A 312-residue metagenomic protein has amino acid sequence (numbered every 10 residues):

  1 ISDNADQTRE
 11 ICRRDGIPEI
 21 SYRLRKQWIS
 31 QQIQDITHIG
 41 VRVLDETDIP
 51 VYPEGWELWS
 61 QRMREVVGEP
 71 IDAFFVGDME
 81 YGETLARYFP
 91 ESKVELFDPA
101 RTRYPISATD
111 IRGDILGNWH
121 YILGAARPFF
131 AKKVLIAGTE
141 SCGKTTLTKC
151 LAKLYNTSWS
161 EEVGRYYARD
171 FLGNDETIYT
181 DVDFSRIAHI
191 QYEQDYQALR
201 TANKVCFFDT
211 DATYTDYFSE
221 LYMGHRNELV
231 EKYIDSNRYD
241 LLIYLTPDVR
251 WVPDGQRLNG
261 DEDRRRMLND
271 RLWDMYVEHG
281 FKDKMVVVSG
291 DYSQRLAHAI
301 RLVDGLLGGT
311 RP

Functional and structural regions predicted by a protein language model:
I1-K132: Nucleotidyltransferase catalytic core that binds NTPs
I39-D48, P99, G255-L258, G280-H298: Phosphate-binding beta-loop-alpha motif at adenosine-nucleotide cofactor sites
I136: Hydrophobic anchor at the beta1->P-loop junction of P-loop NTPases
E140: The conserved Walker
K144: Conserved lysine of the Walker
K149, K153-Y196, A299: Conserved substrate/cofactor phosphate-moiety recognition/catalytic segment in nucleotide-dependent phosphotransferases
G173-H225: Conserved nucleotide-sensing/catalytic segment adjacent to the nucleotide-binding pocket in NTP-handling enzymes
M223-H225, L229-H279, D283-D291: A glycine- and Lys/Arg-enriched "phosphate-lid" helix/loop adjacent to the NTP-binding pocket of small-molecule kinases
